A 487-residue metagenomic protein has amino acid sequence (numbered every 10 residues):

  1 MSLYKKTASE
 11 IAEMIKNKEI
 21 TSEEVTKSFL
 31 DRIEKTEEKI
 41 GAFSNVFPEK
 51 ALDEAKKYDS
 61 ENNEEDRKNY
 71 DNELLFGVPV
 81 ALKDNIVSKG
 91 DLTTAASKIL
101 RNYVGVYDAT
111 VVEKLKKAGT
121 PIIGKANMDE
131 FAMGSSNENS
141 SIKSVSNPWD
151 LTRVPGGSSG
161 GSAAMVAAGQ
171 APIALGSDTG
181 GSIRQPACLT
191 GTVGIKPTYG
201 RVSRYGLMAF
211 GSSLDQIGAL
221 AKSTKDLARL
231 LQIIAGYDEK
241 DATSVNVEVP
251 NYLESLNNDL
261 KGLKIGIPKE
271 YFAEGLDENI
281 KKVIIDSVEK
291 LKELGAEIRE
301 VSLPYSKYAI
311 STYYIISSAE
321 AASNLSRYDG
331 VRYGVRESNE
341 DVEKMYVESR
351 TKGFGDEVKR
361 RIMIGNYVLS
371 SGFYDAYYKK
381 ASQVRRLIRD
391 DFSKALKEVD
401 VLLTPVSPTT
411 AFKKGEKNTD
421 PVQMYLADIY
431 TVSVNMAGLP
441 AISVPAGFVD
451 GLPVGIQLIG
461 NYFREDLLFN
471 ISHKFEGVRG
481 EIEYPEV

Functional and structural regions predicted by a protein language model:
S2-T179, S287-E289, L294, R389: Gly/Ser-rich catalytic/binding loops embedded in alpha/beta enzyme cores
A12-E13, N127, Y305-S306, D329-M436 (+1 more regions): Serine-dependent amide/ester hydrolase catalytic core
S22-T26, K56, L276-S302, V335 (+2 more regions): Acyltransferase
V25-F29, T312-Y313, V358-N366: Short alpha-helical scaffolding segments that buttress acidic/His motifs in well-ordered protein cores
D31, K35, K117, A168-I173 (+6 more regions): Structural helix-boundary/capping segments
G41-S44, D241-V249, L263-K264, P268-E270 (+2 more regions): Flexible, acidic loop-helix segments that line cofactor/substrate-binding pockets
Y70, L75-A95, D259-G266, A319-R386 (+1 more regions): Short helix-loop capping/hinge segments that flank enzyme active sites or metal/cofactor-binding pockets
T93-N102, G134, D277-E278, Y374 (+1 more regions): Glycine/threonine-rich flexible loop motifs
